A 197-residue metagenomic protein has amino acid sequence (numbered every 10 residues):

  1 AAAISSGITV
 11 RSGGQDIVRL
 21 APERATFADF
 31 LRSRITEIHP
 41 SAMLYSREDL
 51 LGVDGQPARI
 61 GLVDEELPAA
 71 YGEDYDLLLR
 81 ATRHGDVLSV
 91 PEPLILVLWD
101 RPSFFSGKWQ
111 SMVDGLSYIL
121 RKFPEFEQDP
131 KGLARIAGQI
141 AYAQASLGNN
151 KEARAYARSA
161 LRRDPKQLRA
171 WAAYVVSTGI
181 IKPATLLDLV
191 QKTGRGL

Functional and structural regions predicted by a protein language model:
A1: Conserved donor-nucleotide/metal-binding helix-loop-beta segment in metal-dependent transferases, i.e., the alpha-helix
S6, V10-Q110: Conserved nucleotide-sugar donor-binding catalytic segment
D29, P93-D100, F105-K131, N150-R163: Catalytic core of nucleotide-sugar-dependent glycosyltransferases
P130-G132, R169-A170: Short, aromatic-rich membrane-interface segments at the entry and exit of alpha-helical transmembrane domains
L133, A137-I140, Y174: Structural register within alpha-helical repeat arrays
N149-L197: Membrane-interface aromatic/basic loop that binds lipid-linked glycans or pyrophosphate carriers, typified by
